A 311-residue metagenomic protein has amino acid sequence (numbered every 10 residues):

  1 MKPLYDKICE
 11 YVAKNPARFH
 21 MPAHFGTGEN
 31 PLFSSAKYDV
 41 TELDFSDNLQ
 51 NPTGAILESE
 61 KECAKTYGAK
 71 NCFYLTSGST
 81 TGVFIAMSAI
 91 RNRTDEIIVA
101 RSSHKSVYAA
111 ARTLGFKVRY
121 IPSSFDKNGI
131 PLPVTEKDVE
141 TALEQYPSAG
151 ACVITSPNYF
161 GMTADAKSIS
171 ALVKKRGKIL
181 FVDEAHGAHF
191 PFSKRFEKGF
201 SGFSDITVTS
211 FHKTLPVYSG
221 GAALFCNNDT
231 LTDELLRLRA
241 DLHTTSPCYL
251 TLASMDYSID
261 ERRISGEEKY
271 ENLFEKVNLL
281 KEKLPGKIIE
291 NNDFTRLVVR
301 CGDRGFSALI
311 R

Functional and structural regions predicted by a protein language model:
M1-G54: N-terminal "arm"/small-domain region of PLP-dependent enzymes with the aminotransferase-like
L4-C9, N30-P31, N51, T66-A69 (+2 more regions): Conserved PLP-enzyme active-site core in the AAT-like
H24, Y38-D44, D183, D205 (+2 more regions): Acidic side chains
S35-G78, S102-S103: Conserved N-terminal alpha-helix of the aminotransferase class I/II PLP-enzyme fold
E60-K61, Y108, S170, I310-R311: Short glycine-/small-residue-rich flexible loop motifs, especially phosphate/cofactor-binding loops
N292-V299: Short glycine-/aliphatic-rich beta-strand segments at the starts of folded cytosolic domains
R304-I310: Short, conserved charged micro-motifs
